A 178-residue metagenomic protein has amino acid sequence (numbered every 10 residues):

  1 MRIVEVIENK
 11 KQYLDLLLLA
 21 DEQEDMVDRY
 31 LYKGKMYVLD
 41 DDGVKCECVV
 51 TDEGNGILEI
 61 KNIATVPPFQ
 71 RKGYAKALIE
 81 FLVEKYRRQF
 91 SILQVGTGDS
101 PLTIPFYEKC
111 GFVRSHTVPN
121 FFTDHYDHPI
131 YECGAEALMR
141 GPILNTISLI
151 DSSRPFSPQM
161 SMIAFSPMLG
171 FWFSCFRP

Functional and structural regions predicted by a protein language model:
M1-N9, P142-L149: Conserved N-terminal entry element of GNAT/NAT acetyltransferase domains
V4-P67: Acetyl-CoA-dependent GNAT
G34-M36, A137-I143: Short hydrophobic/aromatic beta-strand or adjacent loop that forms the aromatic wall/cage of a ligand/substrate-binding
F69, G73-F81: Conserved acetyl-CoA pyrophosphate-binding loop and the N-cap/start of the following alpha-helix in GNAT-like
K85-D99: Conserved GNAT acetyl-CoA-binding A-motif
Q94-G96, E108, V113-E136: Conserved catalytic-core motifs of GNAT/GCN5-like acyltransferases
S148, S152-M162, S166-P167, W172-P178: Low-acidity, Ser/Thr- and Arg-rich intrinsically disordered low-complexity segments
